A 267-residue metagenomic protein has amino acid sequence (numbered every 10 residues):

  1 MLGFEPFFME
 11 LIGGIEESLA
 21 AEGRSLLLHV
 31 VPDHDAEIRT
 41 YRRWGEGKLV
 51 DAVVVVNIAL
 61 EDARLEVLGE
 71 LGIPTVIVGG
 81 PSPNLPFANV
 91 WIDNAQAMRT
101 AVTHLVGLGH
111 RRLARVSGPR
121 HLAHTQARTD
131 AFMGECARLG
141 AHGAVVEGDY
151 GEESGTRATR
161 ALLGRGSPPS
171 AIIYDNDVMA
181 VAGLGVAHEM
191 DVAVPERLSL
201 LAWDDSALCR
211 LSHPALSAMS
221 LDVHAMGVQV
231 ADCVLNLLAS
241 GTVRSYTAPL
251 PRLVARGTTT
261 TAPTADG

Functional and structural regions predicted by a protein language model:
M1-T103: Alpha-helical recognition/docking segments in bacterial nutrient-uptake and carbohydrate-utilization systems
L2-E10, L28-E37, V90-T100, V116-A158 (+4 more regions): Hinge/beta->alpha junction and helix N-cap segments in small-molecule ligand-binding domains
G47-L49, L108, L162-P168: Glycine-rich phosphate-binding loop signature in dinucleotide/nucleotide-binding domains
V50-V56, A114-V116, V146, G166-N176 (+1 more regions): Periplasmic-binding protein-like
H104-L113: Glycine-rich phosphate/diphosphate-binding loops that line cofactor/substrate pockets in enzymes
R165-G267: Flexible loop/turn connectors
